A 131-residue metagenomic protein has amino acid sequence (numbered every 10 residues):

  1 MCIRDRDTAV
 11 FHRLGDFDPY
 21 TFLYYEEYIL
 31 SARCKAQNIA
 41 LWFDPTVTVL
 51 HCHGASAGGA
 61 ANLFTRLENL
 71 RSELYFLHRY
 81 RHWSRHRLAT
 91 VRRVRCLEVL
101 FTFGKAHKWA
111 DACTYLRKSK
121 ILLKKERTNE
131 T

Functional and structural regions predicted by a protein language model:
M1-T48: A short, conserved alpha-helix in the catalytic core of glycosyltransferases
R13-L14, C52, F76: Residues that scaffold the ATP/ADP-binding catalytic core of kinase and kinase-like folds
L23, A36, G54, L88 (+1 more regions): Residue-level signature of transmembrane alpha-helix interfaces in integral membrane proteins
E27-Y28, C52, A112: Generic detector of well-ordered alpha-helical packing
R33, Y75-F76: Generic structural signal for isolated residues within well-ordered alpha-helices
A40, L50-R71: Nucleotide-sugar-dependent glycosyltransferase catalytic core
L63-S72, H78, H82-T131: Non-catalytic, C-terminal membrane-associated alpha-helical segments of glycosyltransferases
